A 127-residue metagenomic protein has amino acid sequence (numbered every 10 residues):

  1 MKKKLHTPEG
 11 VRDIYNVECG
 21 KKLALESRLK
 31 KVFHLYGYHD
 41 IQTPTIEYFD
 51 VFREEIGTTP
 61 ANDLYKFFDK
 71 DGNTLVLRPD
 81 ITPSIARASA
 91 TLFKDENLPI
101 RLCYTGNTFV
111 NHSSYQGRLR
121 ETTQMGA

Functional and structural regions predicted by a protein language model:
M1-G126: TRNA-recognition modules of translation machinery and tRNA-sensing kinases, especially anticodon-binding
